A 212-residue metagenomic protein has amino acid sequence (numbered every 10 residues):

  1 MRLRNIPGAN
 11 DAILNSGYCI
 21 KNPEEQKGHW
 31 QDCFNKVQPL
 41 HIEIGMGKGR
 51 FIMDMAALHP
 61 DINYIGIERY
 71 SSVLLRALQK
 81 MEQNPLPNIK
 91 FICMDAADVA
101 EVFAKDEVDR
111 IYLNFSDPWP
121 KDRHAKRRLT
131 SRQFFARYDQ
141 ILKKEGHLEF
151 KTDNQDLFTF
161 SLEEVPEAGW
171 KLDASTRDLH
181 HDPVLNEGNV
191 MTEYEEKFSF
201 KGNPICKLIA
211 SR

Functional and structural regions predicted by a protein language model:
M1-L40, R50-A57: S-adenosyl-L-methionine
I44-K48: Class I SAM-dependent methyltransferase "Motif I" SAM/SAH-binding loop
I62-I65: Short beta-strand element of Class I
Y70: Conserved SAM/SAH-binding beta-strand->alpha-helix loop
L78-K105: S-adenosyl-L-methionine
T130-K144: A short glycine-rich, Lys/Arg-flanked "PGG" loop and its adjoining helix->strand segment in the class I
E145-T152: Conserved beta-strand signature within the Rossmann-like core of class I S-adenosyl-L-methionine
E163, A168-R212: Class I S-adenosyl-L-methionine
